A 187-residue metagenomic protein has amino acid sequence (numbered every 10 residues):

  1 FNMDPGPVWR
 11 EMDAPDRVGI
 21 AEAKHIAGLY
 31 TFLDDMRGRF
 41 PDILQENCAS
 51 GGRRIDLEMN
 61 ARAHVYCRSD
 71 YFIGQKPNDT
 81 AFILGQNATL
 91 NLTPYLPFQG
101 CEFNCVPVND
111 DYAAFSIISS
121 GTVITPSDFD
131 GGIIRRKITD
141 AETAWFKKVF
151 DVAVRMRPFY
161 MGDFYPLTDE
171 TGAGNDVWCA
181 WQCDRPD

Functional and structural regions predicted by a protein language model:
F1-G6, C48-G52: Active-site beta-loop-alpha junctions enriched in small/polar residues
D4-Y30, F72-G74: Aromatic- and acidic-residue-enriched carbohydrate-binding clefts of CAZyme catalytic domains
L29-D187: Active-site-proximal substrate-binding groove within the catalytic cores of carbohydrate-active enzymes
